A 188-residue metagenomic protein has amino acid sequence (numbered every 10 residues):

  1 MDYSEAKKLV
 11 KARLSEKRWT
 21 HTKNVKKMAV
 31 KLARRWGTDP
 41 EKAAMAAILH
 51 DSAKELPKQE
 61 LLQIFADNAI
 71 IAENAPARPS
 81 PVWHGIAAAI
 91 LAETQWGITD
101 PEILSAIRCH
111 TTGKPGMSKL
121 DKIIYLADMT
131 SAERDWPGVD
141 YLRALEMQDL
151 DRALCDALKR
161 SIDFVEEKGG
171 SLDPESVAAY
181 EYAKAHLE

Functional and structural regions predicted by a protein language model:
E5-A12, R35-D156: Divalent metal-dependent catalytic cores for phosphoryl transfer on phosphate-bearing substrates
H21: N-terminal glycine-rich anion-binding loops that anchor highly charged ligand groups
A157-I162: C-terminal beta-signal and terminal closure region of outer-membrane beta-barrel proteins
D163-E188: Charged phosphate-binding loop/patch that engages nucleotide di/tri-phosphates or the phosphate backbone of nucleic
